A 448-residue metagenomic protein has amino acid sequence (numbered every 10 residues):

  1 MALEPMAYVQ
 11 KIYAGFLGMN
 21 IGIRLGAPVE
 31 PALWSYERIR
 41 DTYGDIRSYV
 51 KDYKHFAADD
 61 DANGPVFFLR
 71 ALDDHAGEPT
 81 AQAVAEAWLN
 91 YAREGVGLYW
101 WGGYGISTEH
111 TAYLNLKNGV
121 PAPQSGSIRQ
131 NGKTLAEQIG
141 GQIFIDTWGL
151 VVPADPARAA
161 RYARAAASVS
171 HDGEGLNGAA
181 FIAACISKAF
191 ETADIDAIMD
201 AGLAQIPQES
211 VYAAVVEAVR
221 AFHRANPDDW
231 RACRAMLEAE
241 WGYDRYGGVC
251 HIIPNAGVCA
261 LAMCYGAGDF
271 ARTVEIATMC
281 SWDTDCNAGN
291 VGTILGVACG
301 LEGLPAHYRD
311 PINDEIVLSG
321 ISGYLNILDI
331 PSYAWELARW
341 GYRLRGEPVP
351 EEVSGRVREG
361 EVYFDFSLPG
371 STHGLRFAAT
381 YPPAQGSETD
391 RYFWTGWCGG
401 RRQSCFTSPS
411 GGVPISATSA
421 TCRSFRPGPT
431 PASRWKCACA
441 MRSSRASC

Functional and structural regions predicted by a protein language model:
M1-C448: Structured, active/binding-site neighborhoods that engage oxygen-rich ligands
